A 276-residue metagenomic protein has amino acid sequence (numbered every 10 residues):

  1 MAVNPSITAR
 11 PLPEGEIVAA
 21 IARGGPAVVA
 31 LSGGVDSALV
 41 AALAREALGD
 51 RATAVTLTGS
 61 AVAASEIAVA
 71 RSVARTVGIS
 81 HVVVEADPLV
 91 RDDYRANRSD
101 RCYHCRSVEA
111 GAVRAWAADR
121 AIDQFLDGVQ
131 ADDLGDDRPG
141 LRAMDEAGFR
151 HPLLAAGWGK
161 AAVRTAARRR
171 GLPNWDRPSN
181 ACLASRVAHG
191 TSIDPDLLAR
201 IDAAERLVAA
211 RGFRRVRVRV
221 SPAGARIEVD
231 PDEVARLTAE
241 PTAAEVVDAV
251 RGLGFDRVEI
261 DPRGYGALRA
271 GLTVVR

Functional and structural regions predicted by a protein language model:
A2-R169, A225, E245-D256, I260 (+2 more regions): ATP-dependent adenylation/nucleotidyltransferase module used to activate substrates
A9, R101, I193-D196, T238-P241: Alpha-helix N-cap and loop-to-helix initiation/capping positions
F125-G128, A184, R217, E228: Short, conserved beta-strand edge motifs with alternating hydrophobic and charged residues
L154-V208, G212-R217: Mid-to-C-terminal catalytic subdomains of enzymes that bind/position adenosyl phosphate moieties or nucleic-acid
S179-T191, G224-E228, Y265-A270: Flexible glycine/acidic-rich beta-alpha junction loops that bind and position SAM and/or redox cofactors in anaerobic
A199-I201, P241-A244: Charged helix-capping and loop-helix junction motifs
G212-S221, D261-R263: C-terminal boundary motif of the adenylate-forming
P222, R226-A239: A short interface-forming secondary-structure element
